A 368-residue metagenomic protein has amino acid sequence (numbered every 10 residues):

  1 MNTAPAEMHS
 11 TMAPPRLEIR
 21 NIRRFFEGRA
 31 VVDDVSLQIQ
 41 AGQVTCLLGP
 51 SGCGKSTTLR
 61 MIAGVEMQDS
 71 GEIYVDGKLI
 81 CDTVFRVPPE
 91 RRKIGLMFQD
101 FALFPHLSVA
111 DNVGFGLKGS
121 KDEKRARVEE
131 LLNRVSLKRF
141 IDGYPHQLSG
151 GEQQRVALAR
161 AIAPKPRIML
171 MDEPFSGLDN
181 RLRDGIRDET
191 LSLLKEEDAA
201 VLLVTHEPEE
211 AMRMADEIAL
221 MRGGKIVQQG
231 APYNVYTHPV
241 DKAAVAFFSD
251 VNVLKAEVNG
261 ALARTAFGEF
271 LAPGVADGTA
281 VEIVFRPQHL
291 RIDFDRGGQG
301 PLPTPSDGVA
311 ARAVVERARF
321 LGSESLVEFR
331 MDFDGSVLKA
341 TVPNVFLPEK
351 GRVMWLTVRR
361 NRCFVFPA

Functional and structural regions predicted by a protein language model:
L48-P50: The feature captures the beta-strand-to-loop junction immediately N-terminal to the Walker
S56-L59, V156: ABC ATPase nucleotide-binding domain helices that frame the ATP-binding cleft
A63: Helix-to-loop junction immediately C-terminal to a conserved catalytic motif
D69-E72, G223: Conserved coupling/switch loops of ABC nucleotide-binding domains, chiefly the family-specific signature
G71-D82: Conserved ABC transporter NBD signature motif
K93-G95, Q99, L103-A243: ABC ATPase nucleotide-binding domains
L262-A318, N344-A368: Glycine/charge-rich catalytic "coupling/switch" loops of P-loop NTPases
